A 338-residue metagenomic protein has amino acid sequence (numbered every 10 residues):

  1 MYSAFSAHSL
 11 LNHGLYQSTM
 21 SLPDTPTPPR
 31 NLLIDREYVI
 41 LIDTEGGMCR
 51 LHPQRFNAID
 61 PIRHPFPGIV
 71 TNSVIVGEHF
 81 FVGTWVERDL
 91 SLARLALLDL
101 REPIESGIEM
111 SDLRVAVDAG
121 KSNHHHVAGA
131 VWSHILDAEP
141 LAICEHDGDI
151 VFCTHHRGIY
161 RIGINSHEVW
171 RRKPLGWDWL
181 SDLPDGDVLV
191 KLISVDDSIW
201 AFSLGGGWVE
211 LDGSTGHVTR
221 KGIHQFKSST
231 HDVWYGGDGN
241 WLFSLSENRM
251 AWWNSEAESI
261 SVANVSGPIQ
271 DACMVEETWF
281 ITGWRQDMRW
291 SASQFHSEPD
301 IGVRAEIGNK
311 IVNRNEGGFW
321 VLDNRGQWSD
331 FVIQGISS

Functional and structural regions predicted by a protein language model:
M1-P29, H52-P61, G120-D137: A short helix->beta-strand "capping" segment at the edge of beta-propeller domains
D24-R36, H64-H79, G129-V131, I135-D147 (+5 more regions): Repeated scaffold domains used in trafficking and secretory/extracellular systems, primarily beta-propellers
V39-R63: Beta-propeller domains
I40-I42, V82-G83, V151-C153, W200-F202 (+4 more regions): Conserved beta-strand element within WD40/beta-propeller blades
E45-H52, R88-G107, R157-I162, G205-L211 (+3 more regions): Structural motif
A58-H64, S106-A128, V169-W177, T219-Q225 (+3 more regions): Beta-propeller fold detector
I59-V169: Long, mid-chain structured domain cores
H124-G129, I135, L141-E247, W252: Acidic, serine/threonine- and glycine-rich low-complexity intrinsically disordered segments that serve as flexible
